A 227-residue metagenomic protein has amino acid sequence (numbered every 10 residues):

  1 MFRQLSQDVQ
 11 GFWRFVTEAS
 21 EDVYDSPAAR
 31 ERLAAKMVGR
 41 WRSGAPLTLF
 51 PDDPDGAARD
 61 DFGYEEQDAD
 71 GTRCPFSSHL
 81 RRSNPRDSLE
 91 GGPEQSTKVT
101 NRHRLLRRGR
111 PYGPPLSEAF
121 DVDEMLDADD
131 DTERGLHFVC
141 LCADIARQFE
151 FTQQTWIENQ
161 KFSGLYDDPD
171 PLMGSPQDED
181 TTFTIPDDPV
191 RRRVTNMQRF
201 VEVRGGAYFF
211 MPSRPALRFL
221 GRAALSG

Functional and structural regions predicted by a protein language model:
M1-G227: Long, histidine/aromatic-enriched segments associated with O2/redox biology
